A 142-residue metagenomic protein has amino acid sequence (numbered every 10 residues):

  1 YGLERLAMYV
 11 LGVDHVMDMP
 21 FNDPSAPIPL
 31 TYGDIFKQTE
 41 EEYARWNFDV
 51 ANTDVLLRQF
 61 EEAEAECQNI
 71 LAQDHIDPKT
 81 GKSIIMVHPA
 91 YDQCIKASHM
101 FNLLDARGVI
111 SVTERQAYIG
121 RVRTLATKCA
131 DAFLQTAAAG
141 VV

Functional and structural regions predicted by a protein language model:
Y1-V142: Class II aminoacyl-tRNA synthetase catalytic cores and aaRS-like
